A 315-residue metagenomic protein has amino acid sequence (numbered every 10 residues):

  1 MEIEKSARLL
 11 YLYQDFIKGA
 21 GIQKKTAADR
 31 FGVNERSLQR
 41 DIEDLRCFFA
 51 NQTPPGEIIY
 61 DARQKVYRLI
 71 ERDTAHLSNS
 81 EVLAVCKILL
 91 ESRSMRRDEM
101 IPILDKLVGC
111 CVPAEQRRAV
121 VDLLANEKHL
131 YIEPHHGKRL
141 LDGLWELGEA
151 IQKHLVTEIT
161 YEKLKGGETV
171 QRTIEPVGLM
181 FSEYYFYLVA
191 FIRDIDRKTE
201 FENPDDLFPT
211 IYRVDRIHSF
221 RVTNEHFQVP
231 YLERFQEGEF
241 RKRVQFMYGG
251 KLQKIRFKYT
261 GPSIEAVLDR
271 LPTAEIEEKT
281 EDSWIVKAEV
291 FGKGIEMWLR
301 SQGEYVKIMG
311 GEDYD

Functional and structural regions predicted by a protein language model:
M1-A84, I88: Short, basic/aromatic recognition patches that contact phosphate-bearing ligands
K24, L77-E162: Bulky hydrophobic/aromatic content
I58, L179, F220, I276-E277: A structural signal for short hydrophobic beta-strand segments in well-ordered beta-sheet cores
K65-Y67, F186, W284: Hydrophobic residues embedded in beta-strands of well-ordered beta-sheets
A125-I255: Core beta-strand-centered patch of the WYL/Sm-like small regulatory domain
E239-D315: Polybasic (Lys/Arg-rich)
